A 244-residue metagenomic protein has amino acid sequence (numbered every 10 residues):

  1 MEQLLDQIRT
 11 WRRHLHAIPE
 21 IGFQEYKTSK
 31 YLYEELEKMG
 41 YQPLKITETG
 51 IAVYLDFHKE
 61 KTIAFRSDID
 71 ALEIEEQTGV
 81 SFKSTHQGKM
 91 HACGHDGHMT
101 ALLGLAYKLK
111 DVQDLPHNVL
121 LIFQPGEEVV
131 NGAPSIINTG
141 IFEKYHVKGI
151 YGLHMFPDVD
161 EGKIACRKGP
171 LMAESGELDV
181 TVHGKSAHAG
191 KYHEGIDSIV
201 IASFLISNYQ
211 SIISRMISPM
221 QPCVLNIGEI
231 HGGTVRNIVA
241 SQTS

Functional and structural regions predicted by a protein language model:
M1-H91, D96, T100, Y107-L115 (+1 more regions): Acidic/His- and Gly-rich active-site-bordering loop/insert found across diverse amide/peptide-bond hydrolases
Q7-W11, V129, T243: N-terminal alpha-helical segment
W11, L105, L205-N208: A ubiquitous structural signal for well-ordered alpha-helices
I46-G50, P222, A240-S244: Short Gly/Ser/Thr- and Asp/Glu-enriched loop/turn motifs at secondary-structure junctions
F57-K61, I238-T243: A short, glycine/Asx- and small/polar-enriched loop/turn that sits immediately N-terminal to a beta-strand
L72-I74, V80-M90, G97, L115-S241: Histidine/acidic-residue-rich, glycine-tolerant segments that coordinate divalent metal ions
L102-L105, V129: Membrane-embedded alpha-helical core segments of multi-pass
